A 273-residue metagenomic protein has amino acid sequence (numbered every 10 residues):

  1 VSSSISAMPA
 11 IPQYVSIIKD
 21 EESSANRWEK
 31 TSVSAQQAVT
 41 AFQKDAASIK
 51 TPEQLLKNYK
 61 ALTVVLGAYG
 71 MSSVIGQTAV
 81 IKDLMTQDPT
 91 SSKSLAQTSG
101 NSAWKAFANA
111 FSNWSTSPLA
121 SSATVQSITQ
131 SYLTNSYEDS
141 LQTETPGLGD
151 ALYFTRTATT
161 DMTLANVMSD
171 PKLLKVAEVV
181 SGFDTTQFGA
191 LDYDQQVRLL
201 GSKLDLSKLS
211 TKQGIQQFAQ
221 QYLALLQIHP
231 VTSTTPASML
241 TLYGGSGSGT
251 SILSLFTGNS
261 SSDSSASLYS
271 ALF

Functional and structural regions predicted by a protein language model:
V1-V33, M239-F273: Short, compositionally biased, intrinsically disordered N-terminal export/targeting signals, typified by the non-Sec
S2-G76: N-terminal domain-start signal
Q43-I49, Q87, T157-T160, A177: Acidic/histidine-rich, surface-exposed loop or edge segments in extracytoplasmic proteins
A47-L55, S91-Q97, T159-N166, T185: Short, recurring structural edge motifs at helix starts
K57-T63, G67-T86, S169-L204: Extended intrinsically disordered, low-complexity coil regions enriched in Ser, Thr, Gly, Ala and often Pro
L62-T63, G70-T134: Hydrophobic, ordered structural segments
D88-A108, V197-L223: Long, compositionally biased
S115-F188: Extended amphipathic alpha-helical interaction segments
